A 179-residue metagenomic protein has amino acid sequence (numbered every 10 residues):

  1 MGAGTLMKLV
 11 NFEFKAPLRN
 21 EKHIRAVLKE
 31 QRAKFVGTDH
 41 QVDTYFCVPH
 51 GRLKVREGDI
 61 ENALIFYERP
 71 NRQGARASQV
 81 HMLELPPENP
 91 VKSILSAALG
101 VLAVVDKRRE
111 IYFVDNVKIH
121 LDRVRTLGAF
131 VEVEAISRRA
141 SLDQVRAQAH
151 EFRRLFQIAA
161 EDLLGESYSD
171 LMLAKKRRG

Functional and structural regions predicted by a protein language model:
M1-M7, R178-G179: Basic/polar N-terminal segments that are highly enriched at the extreme N-terminus, encompassing both cleavable
G4-V10, P17-V36, L53-V114, E151-A159: Charged surface patches that recognize polyanionic ligands
K15, D43, K54-R56, F66-Y67 (+2 more regions): A structural feature that tracks compact, well-ordered secondary-structure segments with a strong bias toward
V42-V48: Self-splicing inteins and homing endonuclease
H50-E57, D170-G179: Short, low-order "capping/linker" segments at domain edges
V101, D106-R139: Conserved, surface-exposed functional patches that form binding/active-site neighborhoods
R139-L164: Mixed-charge, glycine-accented linear interaction segment located at domain edges/termini
